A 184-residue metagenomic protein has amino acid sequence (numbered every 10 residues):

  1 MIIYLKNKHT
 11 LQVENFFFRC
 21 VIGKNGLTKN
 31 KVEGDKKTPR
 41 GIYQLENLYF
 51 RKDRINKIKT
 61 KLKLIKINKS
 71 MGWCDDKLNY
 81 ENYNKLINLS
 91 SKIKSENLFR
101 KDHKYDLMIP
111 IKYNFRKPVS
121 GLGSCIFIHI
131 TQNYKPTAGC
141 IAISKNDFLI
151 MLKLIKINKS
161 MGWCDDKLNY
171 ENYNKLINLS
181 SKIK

Functional and structural regions predicted by a protein language model:
M1-A138, F148-K159, D165-D166, N172-S180: Cell wall/extracellular polymer interaction/catalysis modules
I141: Residues that recognize and position ribonucleotide moieties
I183-K184: Short, flexible helical or helix-coil boundary motifs
